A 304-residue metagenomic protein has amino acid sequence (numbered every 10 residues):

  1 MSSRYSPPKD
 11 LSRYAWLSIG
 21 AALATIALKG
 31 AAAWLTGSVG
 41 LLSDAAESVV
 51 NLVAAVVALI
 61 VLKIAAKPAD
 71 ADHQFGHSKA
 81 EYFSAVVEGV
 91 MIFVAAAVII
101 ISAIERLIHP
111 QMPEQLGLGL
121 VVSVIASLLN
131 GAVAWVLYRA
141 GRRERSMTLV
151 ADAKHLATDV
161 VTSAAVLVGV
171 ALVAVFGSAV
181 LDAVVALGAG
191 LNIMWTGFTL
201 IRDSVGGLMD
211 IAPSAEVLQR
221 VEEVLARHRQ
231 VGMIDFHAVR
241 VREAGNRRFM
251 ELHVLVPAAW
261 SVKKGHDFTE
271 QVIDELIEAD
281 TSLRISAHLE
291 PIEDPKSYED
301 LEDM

Functional and structural regions predicted by a protein language model:
M1-A15, D72, A80, N192 (+1 more regions): Peripheral (non-transmembrane) domains and long loops of multi-pass membrane proteins
M1-E216, R220, D300: Alpha-helical transmembrane cores and adjacent cytosolic helix/loop segments of polytopic membrane transporters
